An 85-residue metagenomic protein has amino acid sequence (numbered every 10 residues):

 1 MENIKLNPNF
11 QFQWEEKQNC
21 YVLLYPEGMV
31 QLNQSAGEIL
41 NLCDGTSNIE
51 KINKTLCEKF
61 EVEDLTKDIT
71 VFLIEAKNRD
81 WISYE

Functional and structural regions predicted by a protein language model:
M1-N41, F60: Acidic, low-complexity/disordered tracts enriched in E/D and polar residues
M29-E85: Long, charge-rich, low-complexity alpha-helical segments
